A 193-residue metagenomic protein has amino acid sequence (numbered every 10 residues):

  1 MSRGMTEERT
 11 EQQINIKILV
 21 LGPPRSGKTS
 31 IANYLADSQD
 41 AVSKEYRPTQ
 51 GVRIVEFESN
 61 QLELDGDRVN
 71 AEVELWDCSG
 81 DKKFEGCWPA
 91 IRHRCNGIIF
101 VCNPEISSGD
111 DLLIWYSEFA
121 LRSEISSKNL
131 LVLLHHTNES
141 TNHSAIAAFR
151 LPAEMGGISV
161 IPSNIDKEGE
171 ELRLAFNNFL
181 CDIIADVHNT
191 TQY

Functional and structural regions predicted by a protein language model:
S2-E45: Conserved G1/Walker A P-loop phosphate-binding module
A36-R68: Switch I (effector-binding) loop of TRAFAC-class P-loop GTPase G-domains
E63-R68, A90-R94, L121-S126: Conserved catalytic network of the ASCE P-loop NTPase/AAA+ motor domain
V69-E85: Switch II (G3) loop of P-loop NTPases
E74-C78, I98-P104, L131-H135, P162-S163: Conserved beta-strand segments of the P-loop GTPase G domain that flank and frequently precede/overlap
F84-I106, R122: Inter-motif core of Ras-like GTPase G domains
C102-G156: Conserved C-terminal guanine-recognition region of P-loop GTPase G domains, centered on the G4
S140-Y193: Canonical P-loop GTPase G-domain recognition
